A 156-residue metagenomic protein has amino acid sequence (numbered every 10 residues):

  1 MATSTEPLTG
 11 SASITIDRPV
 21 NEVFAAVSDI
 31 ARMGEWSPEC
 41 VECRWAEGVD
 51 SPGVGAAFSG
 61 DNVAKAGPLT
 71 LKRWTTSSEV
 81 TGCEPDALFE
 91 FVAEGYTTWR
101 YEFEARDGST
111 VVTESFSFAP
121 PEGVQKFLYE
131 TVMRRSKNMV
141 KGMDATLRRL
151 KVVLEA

Functional and structural regions predicted by a protein language model:
M1-G48: Hydrophobic ligand-binding cavity/cleft-lining segments
S13, E79, T98-E102: Short, surface-exposed charged micro-motifs
I14, K137-K141, R148: A generic "alpha-helical surface" signal
I16, N62-A64, F116: Hydrophobic beta-strand positions in extracellular immunoglobulin-like domains
D17, C83-P85, R106: Structural motif
N21, A31, A87, T97-W99: Glycine-centered loop/turn positions within well-structured domains that cap or flank conserved ligand/cofactor-binding
R44-Y96, V111, A145-A156: Glycine-rich portal/gate segments that line the openings of hydrophobic small-molecule binding cavities
E90-K141: Beta-strand/loop substructures that line and gate deep hydrophobic ligand-binding cavities in soluble
